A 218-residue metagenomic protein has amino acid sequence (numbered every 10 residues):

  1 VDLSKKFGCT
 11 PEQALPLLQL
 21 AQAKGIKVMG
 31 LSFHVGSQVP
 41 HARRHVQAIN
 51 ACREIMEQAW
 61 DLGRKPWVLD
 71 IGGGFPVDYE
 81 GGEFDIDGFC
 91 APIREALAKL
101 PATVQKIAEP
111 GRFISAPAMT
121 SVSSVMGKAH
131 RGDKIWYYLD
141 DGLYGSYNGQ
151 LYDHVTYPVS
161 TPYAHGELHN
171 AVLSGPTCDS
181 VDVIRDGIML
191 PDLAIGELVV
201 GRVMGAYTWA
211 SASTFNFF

Functional and structural regions predicted by a protein language model:
V1-V68, P92, A96: Active-site-proximal beta-alpha core segment in soluble small-molecule metabolic enzymes
S4-A14, Q38-N50, Y79-G88, R112-A118 (+2 more regions): Active-site glycine- and acidic-residue-rich loops that bind and position anionic ligands or nucleotide-like cofactors
K6, K27-S32, P66-D70, Q105-I107 (+2 more regions): Structural preference for beta-strand elements that scaffold enzyme active sites
F7, F33, F75, F84 (+4 more regions): Phenylalanine-focused residue identity feature
V35-G36, L69-Y79, P110-F113: Glycine-rich beta-strand-to-loop/alpha-helix junction loops that act as flexible
Q38, R43, I49, P76 (+6 more regions): Alpha-helix termini
P92-R94, T103-F218: Charged (often Lys/Glu-rich) extended helix/loop segments that serve as interaction or gating elements
K99: Active-site phosphate-binding and catalytic loops of NTP-dependent enzymes
